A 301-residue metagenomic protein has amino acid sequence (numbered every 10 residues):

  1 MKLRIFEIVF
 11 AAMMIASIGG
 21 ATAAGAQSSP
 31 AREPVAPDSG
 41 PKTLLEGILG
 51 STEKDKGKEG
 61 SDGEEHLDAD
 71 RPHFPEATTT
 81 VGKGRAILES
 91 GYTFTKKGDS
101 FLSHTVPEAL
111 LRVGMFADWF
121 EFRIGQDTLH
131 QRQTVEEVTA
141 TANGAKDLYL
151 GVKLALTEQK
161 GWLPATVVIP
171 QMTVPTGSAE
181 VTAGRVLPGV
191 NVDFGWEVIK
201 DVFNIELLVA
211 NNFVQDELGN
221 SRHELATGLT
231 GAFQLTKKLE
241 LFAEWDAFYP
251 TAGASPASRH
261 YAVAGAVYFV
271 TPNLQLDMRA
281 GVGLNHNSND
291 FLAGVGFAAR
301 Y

Functional and structural regions predicted by a protein language model:
M1-F10: Bacterial N-terminal signal peptides that target proteins for export
R4, A16-S17, S29: Absolute N-terminal positional cue centered near the fourth residue
I15-A23: C-terminal segment of classical bacterial N-terminal signal peptides
Q27-Y301: Transmembrane beta-barrel domains of Gram-negative outer membranes and organellar outer membranes
